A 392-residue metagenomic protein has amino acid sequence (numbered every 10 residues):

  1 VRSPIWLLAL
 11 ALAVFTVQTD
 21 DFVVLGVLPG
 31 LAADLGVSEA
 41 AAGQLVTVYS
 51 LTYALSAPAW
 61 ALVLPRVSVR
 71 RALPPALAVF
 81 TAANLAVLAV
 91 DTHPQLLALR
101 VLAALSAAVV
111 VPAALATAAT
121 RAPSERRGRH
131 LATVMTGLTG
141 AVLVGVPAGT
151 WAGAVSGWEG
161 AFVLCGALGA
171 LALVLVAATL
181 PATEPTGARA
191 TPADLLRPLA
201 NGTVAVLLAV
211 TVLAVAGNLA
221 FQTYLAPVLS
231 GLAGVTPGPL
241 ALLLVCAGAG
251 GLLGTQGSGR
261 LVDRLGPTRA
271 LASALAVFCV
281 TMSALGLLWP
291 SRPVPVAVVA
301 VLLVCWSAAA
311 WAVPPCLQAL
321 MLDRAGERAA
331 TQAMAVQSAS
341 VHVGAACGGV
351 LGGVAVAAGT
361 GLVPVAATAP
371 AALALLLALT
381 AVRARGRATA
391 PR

Functional and structural regions predicted by a protein language model:
D34-G36, S68, A89-Q95, G234 (+1 more regions): Helix-breaking motifs and short loop linkers at transmembrane-helix boundaries and internal kinks in secondary membrane
L55-D91: Conserved MFS/SLC helix-loop-helix module at the cytosolic interface between two early adjacent transmembrane helices
S56-V69, G254-P267, V356: Helix-to-loop junctions at the C-terminal end of transmembrane segments in multipass secondary transporters
A83, P94-A103, A297-C305: Paired small-residue
H93-Q95, P123-P181: Helix-loop-helix hairpin linking two adjacent transmembrane segments in secondary transporters
L99-L138: Cytoplasmic helix-loop-helix junction between adjacent transmembrane helices in 12-TM secondary transporters
R269-C316: C-terminal transmembrane helical hairpin of 12-TM major facilitator-type secondary transporters
E327-T360: A late C-terminal transmembrane helix in Major Facilitator Superfamily
